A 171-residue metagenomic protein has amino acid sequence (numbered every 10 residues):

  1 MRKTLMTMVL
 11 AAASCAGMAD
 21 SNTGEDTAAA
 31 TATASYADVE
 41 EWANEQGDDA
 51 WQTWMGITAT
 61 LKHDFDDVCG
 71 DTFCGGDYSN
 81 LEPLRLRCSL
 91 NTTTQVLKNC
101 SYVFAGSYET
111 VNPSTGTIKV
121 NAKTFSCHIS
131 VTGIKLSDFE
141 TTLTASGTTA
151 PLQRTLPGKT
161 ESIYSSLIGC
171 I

Functional and structural regions predicted by a protein language model:
R2-M8: Sec-dependent signal peptide recognition, specifically the positively charged N-region followed immediately by
V9-M18: Hydrophobic h-region of N-terminal signal peptides that target proteins for export in Gram-negative bacteria
A12, Q46, V68, G147-A150: Short, flexible helical or helix-coil boundary motifs
N22-V96: N-terminal secretory signal peptides
G56-D66, S130-E140, S146: Compositionally biased, intrinsically disordered low-complexity regions enriched in charged/polar residues
G70-I129: Mature extracytoplasmic domains of secretory-pathway proteins
G133-I171: C-terminal partner/receptor-binding element of secreted or periplasmic proteins
